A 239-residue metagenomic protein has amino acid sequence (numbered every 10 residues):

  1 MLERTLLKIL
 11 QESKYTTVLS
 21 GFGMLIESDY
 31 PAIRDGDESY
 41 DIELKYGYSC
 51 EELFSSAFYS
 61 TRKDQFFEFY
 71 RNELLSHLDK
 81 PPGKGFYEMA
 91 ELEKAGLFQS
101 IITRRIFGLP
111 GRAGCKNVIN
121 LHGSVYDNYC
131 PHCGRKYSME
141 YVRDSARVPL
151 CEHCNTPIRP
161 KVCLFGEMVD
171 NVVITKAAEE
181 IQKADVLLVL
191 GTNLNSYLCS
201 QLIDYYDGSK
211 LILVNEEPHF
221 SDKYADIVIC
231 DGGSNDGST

Functional and structural regions predicted by a protein language model:
M1-T239: Conserved catalytic core of sirtuin-type NAD+-dependent deacylases
